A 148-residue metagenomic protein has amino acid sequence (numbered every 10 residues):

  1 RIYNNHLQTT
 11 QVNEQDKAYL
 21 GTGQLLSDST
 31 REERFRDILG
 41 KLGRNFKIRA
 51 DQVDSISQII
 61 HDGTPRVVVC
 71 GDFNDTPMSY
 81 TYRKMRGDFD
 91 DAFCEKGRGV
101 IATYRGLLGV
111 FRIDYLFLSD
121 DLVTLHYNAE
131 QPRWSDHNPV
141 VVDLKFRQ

Functional and structural regions predicted by a protein language model:
R1, V12-Q15, S79-T81, Y127: Short acidic, gly/pro-rich beta-turn/loop elements at beta-sheet edges and active-site/ligand-binding grooves
R1-Q8, E33-L39: Active-site-proximal beta-strand elements of phosphoester/diester hydrolases
I2-L25: Short, solvent-exposed beta-strand-terminating loops
Y3, Q24, S29, R34 (+1 more regions): His/acidic metal-ligating clusters that form di-metal
N4-N5, N13, N45, N74 (+2 more regions): Detector for Asparagine
L20-K47, V100, R105-R112: Alpha-helical membrane-targeting segments
A50-V68, F73-Q148: Metal-dependent phosphoester-hydrolase catalytic domains
